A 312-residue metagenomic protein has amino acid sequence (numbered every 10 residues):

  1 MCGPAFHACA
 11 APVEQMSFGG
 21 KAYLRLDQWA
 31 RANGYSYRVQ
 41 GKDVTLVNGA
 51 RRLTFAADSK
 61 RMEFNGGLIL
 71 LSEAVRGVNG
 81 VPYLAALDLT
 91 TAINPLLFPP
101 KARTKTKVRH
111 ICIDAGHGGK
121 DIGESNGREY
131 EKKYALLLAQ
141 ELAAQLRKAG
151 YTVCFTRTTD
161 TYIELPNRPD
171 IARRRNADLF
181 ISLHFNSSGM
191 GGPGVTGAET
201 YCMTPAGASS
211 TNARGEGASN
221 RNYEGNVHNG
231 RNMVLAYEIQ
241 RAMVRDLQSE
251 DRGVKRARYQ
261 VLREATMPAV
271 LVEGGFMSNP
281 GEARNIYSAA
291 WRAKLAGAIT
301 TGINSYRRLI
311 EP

Functional and structural regions predicted by a protein language model:
M1-A5: Bacterial N-terminal signal peptides
F6-G127, L137, Q145, A149 (+1 more regions): Primary recognition of N-terminal secretory signal peptides and signal-anchoring hydrophobic helices
E129-P312: Active-site-proximal helix/loop segments of hydrolytic enzymes
